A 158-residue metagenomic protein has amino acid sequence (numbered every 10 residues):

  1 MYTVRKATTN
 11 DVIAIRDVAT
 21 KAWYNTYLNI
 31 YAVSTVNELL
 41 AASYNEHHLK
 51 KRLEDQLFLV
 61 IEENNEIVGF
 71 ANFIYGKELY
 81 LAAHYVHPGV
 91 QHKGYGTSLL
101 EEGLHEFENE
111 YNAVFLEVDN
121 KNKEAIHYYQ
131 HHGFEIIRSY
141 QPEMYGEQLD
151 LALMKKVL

Functional and structural regions predicted by a protein language model:
T9-V12, R16-G89, L100-E106, Y140-P142 (+1 more regions): Acetyl-CoA-dependent GNAT
I30, K93-G94, Q148: Non-catalytic, surface-exposed connector residues within folded enzymatic/regulatory domains
E66, A83, H87-E101, D119-H127 (+1 more regions): Conserved glycine-rich acetyl-CoA-binding loop
S98-A113, E135: Conserved acyl-CoA
N112-I126, Q130-H132, R138-L158: C-terminal "cap" of GNAT-fold acetyltransferases
